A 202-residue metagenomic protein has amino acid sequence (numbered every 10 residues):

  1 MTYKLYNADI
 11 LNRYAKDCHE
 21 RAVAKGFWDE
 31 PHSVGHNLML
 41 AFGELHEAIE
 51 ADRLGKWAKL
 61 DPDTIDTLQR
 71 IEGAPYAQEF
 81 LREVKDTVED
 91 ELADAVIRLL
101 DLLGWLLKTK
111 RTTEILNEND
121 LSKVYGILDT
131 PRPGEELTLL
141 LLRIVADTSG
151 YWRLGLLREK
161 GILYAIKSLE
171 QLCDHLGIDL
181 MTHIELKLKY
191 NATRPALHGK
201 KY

Functional and structural regions predicted by a protein language model:
M1-Y202: Flexible "arm" and connector segments at domain edges
